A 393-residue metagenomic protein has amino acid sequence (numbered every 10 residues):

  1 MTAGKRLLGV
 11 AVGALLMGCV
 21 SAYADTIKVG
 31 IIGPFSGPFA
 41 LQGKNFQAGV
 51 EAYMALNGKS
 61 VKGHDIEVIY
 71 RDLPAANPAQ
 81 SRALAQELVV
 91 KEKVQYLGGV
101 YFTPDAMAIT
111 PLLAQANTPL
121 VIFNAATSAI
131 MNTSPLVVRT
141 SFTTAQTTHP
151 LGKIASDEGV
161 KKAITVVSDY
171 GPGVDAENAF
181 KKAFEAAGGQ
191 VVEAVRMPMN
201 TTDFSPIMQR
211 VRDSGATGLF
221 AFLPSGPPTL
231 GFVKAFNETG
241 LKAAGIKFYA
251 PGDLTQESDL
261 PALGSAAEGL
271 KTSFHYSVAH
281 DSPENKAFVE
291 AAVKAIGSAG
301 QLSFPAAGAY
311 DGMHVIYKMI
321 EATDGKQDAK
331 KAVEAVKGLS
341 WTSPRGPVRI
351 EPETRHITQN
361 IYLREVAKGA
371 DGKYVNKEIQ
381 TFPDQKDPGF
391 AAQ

Functional and structural regions predicted by a protein language model:
M1-V10: Bacterial N-terminal signal peptides that target proteins for export
C19-A24: Sec/Tat signal peptide C-region and signal peptidase I cleavage site
I27, K337-Q393: Solvent-exposed, acidic/polar segments of extracytosolic/periplasmic ligand-binding ectodomains
G30-Y53, R71-A79, Y101-P104, V166-V174 (+2 more regions): Extracytoplasmic "Venus flytrap"
L41-F46, L56, S60-M131, T140 (+1 more regions): Beta-alpha junction/loop-to-helix N-cap segments that form part of ligand/metal-binding clefts
P74, R82-A83, S128-A129, P135-T239 (+1 more regions): Extracellular/periplasmic Venus flytrap/periplasmic-binding protein
L88-Y101, V121-F123, K162-V167, G215-S225 (+4 more regions): Periplasmic-binding protein-like
V233-Y310, E321-T323, Q327, A370 (+1 more regions): Extracellular/periplasmic periplasmic-binding protein-like sensory domains
